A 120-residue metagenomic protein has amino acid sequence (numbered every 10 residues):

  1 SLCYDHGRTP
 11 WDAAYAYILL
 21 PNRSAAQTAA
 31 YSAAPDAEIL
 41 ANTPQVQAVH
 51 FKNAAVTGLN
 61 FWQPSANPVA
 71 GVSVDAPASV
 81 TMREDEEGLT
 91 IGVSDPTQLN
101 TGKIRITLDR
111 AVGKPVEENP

Functional and structural regions predicted by a protein language model:
S1-P120: Terminal accessory/anchoring regions of large secretory-pathway or extracellular enzymes
